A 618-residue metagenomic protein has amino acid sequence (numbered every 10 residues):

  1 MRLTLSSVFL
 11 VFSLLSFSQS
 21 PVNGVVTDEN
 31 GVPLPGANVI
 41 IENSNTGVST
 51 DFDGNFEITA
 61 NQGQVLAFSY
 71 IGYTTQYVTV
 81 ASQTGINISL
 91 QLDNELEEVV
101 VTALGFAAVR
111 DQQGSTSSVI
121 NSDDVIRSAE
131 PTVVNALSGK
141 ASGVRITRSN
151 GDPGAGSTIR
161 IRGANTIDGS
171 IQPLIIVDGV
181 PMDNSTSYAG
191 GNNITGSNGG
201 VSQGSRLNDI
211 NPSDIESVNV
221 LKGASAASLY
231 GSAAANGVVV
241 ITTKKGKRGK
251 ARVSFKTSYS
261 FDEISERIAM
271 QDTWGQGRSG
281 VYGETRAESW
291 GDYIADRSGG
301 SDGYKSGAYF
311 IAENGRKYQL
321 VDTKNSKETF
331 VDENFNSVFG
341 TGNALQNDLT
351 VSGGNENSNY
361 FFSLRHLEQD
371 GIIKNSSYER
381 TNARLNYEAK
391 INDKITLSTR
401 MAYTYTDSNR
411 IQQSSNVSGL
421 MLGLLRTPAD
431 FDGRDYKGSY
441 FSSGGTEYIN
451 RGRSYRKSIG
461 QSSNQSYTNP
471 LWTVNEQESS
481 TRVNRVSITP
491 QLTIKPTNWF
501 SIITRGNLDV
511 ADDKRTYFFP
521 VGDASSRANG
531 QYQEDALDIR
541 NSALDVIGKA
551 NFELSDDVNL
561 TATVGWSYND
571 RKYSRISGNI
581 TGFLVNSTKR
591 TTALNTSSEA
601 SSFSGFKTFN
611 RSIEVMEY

Functional and structural regions predicted by a protein language model:
V26-E29, T116-G139, T147-G151, I159-T166 (+2 more regions): Short, polar/charged loop or turn motifs at beta-strand boundaries
T27-E42, V65-T74, A81-I126, V134 (+1 more regions): Short, acidic, small-residue-rich periplasmic hinge/interaction motif at the N-terminus of Gram-negative outer-membrane
N38-N55, V100-S128, G154-T158, T186-V201: N-terminal periplasmic "start-of-domain" segments of outer-membrane beta-barrel proteins
N45-T46, D51-E98, G231-A233, T243-K245 (+1 more regions): Periplasmic N-terminal soluble interaction domains immediately after the signal peptide in Gram-negative
T84-S89, E98, V133-A136, I159-R160 (+3 more regions): N-terminal periplasmic accessory domains that precede and gate Gram-negative outer-membrane beta-barrel machines
K140, D152-S157, I167-P173, M182-L207 (+7 more regions): Residues embedded in well-ordered regular secondary structure
S142-V144, T158, D214-S217, A227 (+5 more regions): Transmembrane beta-barrel strand/turn architecture of Gram-negative outer membrane proteins
K324-S352, E356, E478-S480, R485 (+1 more regions): Outer-membrane beta-barrel transmembrane domain signature of Gram-negative proteins, especially the mid-to-C-terminal
